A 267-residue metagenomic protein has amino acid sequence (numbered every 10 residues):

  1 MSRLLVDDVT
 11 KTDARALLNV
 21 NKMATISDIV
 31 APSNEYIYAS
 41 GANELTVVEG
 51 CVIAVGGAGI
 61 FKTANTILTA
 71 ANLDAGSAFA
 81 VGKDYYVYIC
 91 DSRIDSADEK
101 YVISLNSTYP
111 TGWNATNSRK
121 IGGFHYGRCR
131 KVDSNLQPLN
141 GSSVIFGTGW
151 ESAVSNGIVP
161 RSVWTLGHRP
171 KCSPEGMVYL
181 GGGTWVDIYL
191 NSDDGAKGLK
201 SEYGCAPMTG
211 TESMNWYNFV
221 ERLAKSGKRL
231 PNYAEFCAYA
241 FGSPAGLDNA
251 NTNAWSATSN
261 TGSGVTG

Functional and structural regions predicted by a protein language model:
M1-T25, F219: Fibrous stalk/shaft segments of extracellular and virion attachment machinery
R15-L17, R93-T111: Short, surface-exposed terminal/edge motifs of secreted or surface/virion proteins that either
N21-K83, S92-R93: Glycine-rich, flexible loop motifs
S33-V55, T111-N117, N156-V178: Carbohydrate-recognition beta-sandwich/jelly-roll modules in extracellular/periplasmic carbohydrate-active proteins
Y86-C90, W185-D187: Residues within well-ordered beta-strands of beta-sheet-rich folds
C90-D91, G122: N-terminal accessory interaction module
S104-W150: Extracellular receptor-binding modules and their adjoining Ser/Thr/Gly/Asp/Asn-rich linkers
S134, N140-G157, S162-G267: Short aromatic-cysteine micro-motif
